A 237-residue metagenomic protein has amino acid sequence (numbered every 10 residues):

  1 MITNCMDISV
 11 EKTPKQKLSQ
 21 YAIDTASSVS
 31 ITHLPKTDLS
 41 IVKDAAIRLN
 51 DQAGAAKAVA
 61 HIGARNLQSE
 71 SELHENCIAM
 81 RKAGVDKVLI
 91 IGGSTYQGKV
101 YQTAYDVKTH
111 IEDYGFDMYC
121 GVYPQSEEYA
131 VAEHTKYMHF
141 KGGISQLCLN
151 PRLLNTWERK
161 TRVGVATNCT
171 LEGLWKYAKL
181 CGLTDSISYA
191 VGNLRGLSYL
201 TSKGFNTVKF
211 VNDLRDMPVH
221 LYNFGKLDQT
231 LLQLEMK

Functional and structural regions predicted by a protein language model:
M1-K43: Conserved N-terminal beta1-alpha1 strand-loop-helix module at the mouth
T3-K17, L89-S126, W157-R215, H220-K237: Active-site pocket-lining/capping segments in soluble small-molecule metabolic enzymes
L18-T25, K43-A56, E75-G84, K108-Y114 (+3 more regions): Acidic (Asp/Glu)-rich catalytic clusters
T25-K43, A64, I90-Y101, F140-L154 (+1 more regions): Glycine-rich, proline-tolerant flexible connector loops at the mouths of alpha/beta enzymes
S30-P35, A45-Q52, A56-L67: Active-site cofactor/substrate anionic-group-binding motifs, chiefly glycine- and Lys/Arg-rich phosphate-binding loops
A60, T135, H139, V163: Conserved, mostly hydrophobic/aromatic
R65-A79, Q102: Glycine-rich anion/phosphate-binding loops
Q125-M138, L149-L153: Active-site glycine-rich loop that binds ribose-phosphate moieties when present
